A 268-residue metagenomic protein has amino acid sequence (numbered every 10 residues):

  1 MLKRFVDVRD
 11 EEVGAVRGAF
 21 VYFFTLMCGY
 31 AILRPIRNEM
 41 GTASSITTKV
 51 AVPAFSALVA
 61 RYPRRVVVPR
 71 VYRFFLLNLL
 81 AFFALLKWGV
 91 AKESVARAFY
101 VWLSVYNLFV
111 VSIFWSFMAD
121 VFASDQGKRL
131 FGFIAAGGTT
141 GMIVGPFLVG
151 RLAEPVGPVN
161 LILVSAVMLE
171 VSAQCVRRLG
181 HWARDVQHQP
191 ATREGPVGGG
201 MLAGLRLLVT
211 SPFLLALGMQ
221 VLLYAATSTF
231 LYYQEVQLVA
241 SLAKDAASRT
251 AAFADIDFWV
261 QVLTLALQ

Functional and structural regions predicted by a protein language model:
M1-F20, Y62-V66, A84-R97, Q126-K128 (+2 more regions): Intracellular loop-helix junctions on the cytosolic face of multi-pass helical membrane proteins
V8-S44, A98-W102, L207-L231: Pair of pore-lining "gating" transmembrane helices in MFS-fold secondary transporters
I36-M40, F114, F230-V239, A243: Hydrophobic/aromatic end-of-helix segments at the C-terminal termini of transmembrane alpha-helices
A43-V50, S94-A98, Q126-A136, L163 (+2 more regions): Loop-to-transmembrane helix entry
S44-S45, K49-Y62, F83-W88, S116 (+4 more regions): Transmembrane alpha-helix termini and helix-breaking/packing motifs in multi-pass membrane transporters
V67-F82, A166: Structural signature of the two symmetry-related core transmembrane helices
L108-A123: Intracellular juxtamembrane helix-capping segments at the cytosolic ends of symmetry-related transmembrane helices
